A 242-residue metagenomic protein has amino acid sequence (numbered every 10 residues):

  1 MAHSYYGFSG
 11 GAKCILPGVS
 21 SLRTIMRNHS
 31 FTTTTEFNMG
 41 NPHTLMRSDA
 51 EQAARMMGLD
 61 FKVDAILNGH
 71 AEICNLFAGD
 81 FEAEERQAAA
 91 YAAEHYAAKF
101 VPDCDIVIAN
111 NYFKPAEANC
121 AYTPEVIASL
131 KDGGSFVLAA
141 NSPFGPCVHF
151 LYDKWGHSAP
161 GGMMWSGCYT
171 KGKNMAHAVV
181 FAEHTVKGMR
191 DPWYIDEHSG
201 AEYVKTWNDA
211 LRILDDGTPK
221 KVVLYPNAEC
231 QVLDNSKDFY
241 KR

Functional and structural regions predicted by a protein language model:
M1-D103: Conserved, well-structured core segments that form the ligand-binding/active-site neighborhood of functional domains
A2, N68, Y112-P115, S142-F144 (+3 more regions): Short, glycine-/Ser/Thr-/acidic-enriched flexible segments
Y5-A12, I73-A78, V148-Y152, R190-I195 (+1 more regions): Short acidic, glycine/serine/threonine-rich loops at helix termini
T34-F37, F81, C104-K114, Y152-D153 (+1 more regions): Short, basic, glycine/proline-bearing loop/turn elements
G69-A109, F113-I127, A176-G188: ATP/nucleoside-binding phosphotransfer catalytic cores, i.e., glycine-rich phosphate-binding loops
I106-N110, V137, V223-L224: Structural motif
P115-M189: C-terminal catalytic subdomain
D191-R242: Extended hydrophobic packing segments that form well-structured cores
